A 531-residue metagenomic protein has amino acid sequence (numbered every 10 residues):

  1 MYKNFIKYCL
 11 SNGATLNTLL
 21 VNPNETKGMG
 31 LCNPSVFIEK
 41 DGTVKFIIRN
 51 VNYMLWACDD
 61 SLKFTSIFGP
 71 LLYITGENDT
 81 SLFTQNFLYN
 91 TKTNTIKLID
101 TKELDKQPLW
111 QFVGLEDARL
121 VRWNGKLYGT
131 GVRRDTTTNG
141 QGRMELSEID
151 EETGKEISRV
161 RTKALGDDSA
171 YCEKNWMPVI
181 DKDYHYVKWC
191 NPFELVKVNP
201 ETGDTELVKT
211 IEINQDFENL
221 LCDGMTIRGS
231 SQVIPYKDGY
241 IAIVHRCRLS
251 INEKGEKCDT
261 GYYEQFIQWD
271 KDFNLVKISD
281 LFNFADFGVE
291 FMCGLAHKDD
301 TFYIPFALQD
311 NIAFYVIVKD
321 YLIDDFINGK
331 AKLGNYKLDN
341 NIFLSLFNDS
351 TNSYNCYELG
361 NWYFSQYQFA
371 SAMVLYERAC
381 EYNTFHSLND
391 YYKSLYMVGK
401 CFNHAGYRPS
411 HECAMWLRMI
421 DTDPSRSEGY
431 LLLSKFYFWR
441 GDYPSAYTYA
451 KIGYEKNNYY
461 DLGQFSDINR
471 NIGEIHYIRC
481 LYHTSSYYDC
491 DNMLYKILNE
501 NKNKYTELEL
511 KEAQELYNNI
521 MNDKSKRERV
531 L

Functional and structural regions predicted by a protein language model:
M1-L338, Y430: Beta-propeller domains
S350-T351, T384, P424, N458 (+1 more regions): Short coil turns that delineate tetratricopeptide repeat
N355, N389-D390, S394, G429 (+3 more regions): TPR alpha-solenoid repeat register
E358, M397, L432-K435, H476-R479 (+2 more regions): "A position-specific structural signal for the A-helix of alpha-solenoid helical repeats
Y367, G406-Y407, G441, S485: Residue-level detector of the short coil/turn that links helix A to helix B within each tetratricopeptide repeat
Y376, W416-L417, A450, L494: Hydrophobic/aromatic packing residues within the alpha-helices of TPR/SEL1-like helical repeat arrays
